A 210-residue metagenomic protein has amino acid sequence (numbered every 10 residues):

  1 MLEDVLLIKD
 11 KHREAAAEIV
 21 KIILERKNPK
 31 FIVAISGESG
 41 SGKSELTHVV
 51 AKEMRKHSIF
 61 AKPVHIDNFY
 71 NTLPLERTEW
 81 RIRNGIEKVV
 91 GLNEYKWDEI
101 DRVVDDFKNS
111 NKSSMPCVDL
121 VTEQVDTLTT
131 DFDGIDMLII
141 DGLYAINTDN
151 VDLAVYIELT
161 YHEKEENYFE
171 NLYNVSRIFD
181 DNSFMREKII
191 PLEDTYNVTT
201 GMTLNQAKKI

Functional and structural regions predicted by a protein language model:
M1-V33: Extreme N-terminal, non-catalytic leader segments that precede Walker-type/kinase nucleotide-binding cores
L2-H12, A145-I210: Conserved NTP phosphate-binding and transfer environment spanning the P-loop NTPase/kinase superfamily
N28-K30, D98-N150: Glycine-rich phosphate-binding loop used to anchor ATP phosphates in small-molecule kinases, encompassing both
G37: The Walker A (P-loop) glycine that initiates the GxxxxGKT/S ATP-binding motif of P-loop NTPases
G40: Walker A (P-loop) phosphate-binding loop of P-loop NTPases
K43: Conserved lysine of the Walker
L46: Hydrophobic positions on the alpha1 helix immediately C-terminal to the Walker A/P-loop
K62-H65, F69-T122: Conserved nucleotide-sensing/catalytic segment adjacent to the nucleotide-binding pocket in NTP-handling enzymes
